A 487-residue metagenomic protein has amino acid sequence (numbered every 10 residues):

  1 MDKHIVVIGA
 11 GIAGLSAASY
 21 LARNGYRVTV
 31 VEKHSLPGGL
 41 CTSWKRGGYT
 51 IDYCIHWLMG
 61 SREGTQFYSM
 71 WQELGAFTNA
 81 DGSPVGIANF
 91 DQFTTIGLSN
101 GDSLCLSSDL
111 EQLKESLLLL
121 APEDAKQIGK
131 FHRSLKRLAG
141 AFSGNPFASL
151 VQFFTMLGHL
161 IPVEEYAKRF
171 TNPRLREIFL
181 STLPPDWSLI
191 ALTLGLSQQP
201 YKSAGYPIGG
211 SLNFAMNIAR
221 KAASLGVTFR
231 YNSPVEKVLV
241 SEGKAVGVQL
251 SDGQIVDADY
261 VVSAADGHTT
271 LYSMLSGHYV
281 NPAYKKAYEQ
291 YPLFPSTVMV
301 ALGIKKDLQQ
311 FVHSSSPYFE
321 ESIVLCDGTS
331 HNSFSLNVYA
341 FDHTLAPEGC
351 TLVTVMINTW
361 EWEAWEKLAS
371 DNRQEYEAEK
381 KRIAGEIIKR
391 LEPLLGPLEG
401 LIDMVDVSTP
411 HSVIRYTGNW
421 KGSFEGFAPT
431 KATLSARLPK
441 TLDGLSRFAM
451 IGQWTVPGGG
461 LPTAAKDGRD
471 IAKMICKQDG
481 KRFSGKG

Functional and structural regions predicted by a protein language model:
M1-I5, R23-N24, A432, F483-G487: Extreme N-terminal leader/targeting segments of oxidoreductases
D2-G129: N-terminal glycine-rich phosphate/pyrophosphate-binding loop and immediately adjacent elements
I55, Q453-I475: A conserved FAD-binding loop/helix module that cradles the flavin
S99-L192: Rossmann-like flavin
P173-D186, G396-P457: A glycine-rich dinucleotide-binding beta-alpha-beta segment and adjacent secondary-structure elements that constitute
Q198-A245: Helical element adjacent to the flavin cofactor pocket in flavoenzyme catalytic cores
Y206, E236-E348: Mid-domain catalytic core of redox enzymes that form a hydrophobic substrate pocket/lid adjacent to a catalytic redox
K305-S408: C-terminal segments that line or cap access tunnels to active or ligand-binding sites in enzymes and enzyme-associated
